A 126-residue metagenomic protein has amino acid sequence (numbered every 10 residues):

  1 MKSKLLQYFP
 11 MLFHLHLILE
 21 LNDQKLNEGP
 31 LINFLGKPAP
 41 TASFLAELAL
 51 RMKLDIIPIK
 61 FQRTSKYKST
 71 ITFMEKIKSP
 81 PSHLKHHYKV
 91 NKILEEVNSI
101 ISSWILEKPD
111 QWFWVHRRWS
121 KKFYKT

Functional and structural regions predicted by a protein language model:
K2-T126: Non-catalytic C-terminal accessory region of glycerolipid acyltransferases and related lyso-lipid remodeling enzymes
